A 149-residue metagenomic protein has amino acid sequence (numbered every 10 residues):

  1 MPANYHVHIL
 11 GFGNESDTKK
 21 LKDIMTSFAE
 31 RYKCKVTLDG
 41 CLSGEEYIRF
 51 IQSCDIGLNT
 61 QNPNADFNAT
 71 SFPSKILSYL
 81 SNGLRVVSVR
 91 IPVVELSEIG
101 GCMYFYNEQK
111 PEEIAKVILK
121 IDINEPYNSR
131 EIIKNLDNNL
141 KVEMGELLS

Functional and structural regions predicted by a protein language model:
M1-Y5, F28: Short hydrophobic signal-anchor/transmembrane segments that target glycosyltransferases and glycosylation machinery
G11, K20-I48: Nucleotide-activated donor-binding/catalytic signature segment of Leloir-type glycosyltransferases, i.e., the conserved
N14-L21, V94-L96: Short, charged/polar "capping" segments at the starts of alpha-helices and the immediately preceding loops
E45-F50, N59-L77, S88-S97: Nucleotide-sugar-dependent
D55, S81-L84, R90: A short alpha->beta transition loop at the rim of the catalytic pocket in nucleotide-sugar-dependent
C102-P111, L119-I123: Conserved acidic donor-binding segment of nucleotide-sugar-dependent glycosyltransferases
V117-N124, I133-S149: C-terminal alpha-helical cap of glycosyltransferases
